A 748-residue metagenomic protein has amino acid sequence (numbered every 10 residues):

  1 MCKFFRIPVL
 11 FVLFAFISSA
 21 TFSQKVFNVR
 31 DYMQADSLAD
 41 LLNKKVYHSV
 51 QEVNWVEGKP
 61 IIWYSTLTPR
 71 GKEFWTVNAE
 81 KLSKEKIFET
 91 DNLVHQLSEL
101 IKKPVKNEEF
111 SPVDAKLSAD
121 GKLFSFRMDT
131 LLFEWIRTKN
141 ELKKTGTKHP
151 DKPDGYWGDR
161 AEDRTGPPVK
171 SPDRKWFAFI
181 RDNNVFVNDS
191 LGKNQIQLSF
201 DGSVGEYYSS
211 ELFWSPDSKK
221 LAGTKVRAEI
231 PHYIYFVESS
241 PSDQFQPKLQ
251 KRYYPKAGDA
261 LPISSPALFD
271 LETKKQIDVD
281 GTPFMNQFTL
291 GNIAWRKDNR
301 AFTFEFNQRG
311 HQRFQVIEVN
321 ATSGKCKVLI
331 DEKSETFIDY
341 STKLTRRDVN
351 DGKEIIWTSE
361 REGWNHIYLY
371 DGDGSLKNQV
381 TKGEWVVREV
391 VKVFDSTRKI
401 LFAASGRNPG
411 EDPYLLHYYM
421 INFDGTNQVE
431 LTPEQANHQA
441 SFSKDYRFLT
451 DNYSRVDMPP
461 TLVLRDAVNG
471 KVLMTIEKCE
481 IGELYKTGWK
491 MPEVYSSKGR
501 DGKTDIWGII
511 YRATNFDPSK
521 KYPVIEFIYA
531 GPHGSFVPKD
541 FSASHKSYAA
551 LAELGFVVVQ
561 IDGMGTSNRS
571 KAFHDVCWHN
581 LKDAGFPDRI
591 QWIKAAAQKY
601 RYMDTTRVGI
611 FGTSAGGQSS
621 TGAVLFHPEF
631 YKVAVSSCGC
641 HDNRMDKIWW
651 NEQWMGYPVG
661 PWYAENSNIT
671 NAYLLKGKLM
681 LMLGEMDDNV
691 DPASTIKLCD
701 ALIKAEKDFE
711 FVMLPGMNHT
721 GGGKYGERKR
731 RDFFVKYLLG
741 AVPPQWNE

Functional and structural regions predicted by a protein language model:
M1-R30: Bacterial Sec-dependent N-terminal signal peptides
F5, A15, V26, V393 (+2 more regions): Intrinsically disordered, low-complexity peptide-like regions
P8-F11, N28, Y32, S171 (+3 more regions): Generic alpha-helix initiation/capping and coil-helix boundary signal
P8-V9, A15-A20, S341, Y485 (+3 more regions): Prokaryotic Sec-type signal peptides and long signal-anchor helices with extended Leu/Ile/Val-rich h-regions
T21-P460, L464-R465, V742-P744: Beta-propeller folds
Y233, A294, N299, E305 (+1 more regions): Serine-hydrolase catalytic core recognition
